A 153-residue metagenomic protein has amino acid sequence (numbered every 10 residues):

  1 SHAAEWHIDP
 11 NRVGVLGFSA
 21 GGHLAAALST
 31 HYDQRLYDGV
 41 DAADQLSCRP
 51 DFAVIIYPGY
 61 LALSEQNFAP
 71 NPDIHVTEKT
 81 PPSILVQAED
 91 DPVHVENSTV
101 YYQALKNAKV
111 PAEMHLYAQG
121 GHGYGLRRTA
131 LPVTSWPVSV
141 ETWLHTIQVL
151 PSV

Functional and structural regions predicted by a protein language model:
S1-E78: Primarily recognizes the serine-hydrolase "nucleophile elbow" in alpha/beta-hydrolase and SGNH/GDSL folds
I8, P81, V110: Short glycine/serine/threonine/alanine-rich loop segments
A20-G21, I74-H75, D90-D91, Q103 (+2 more regions): Formylglycine-dependent sulfatase
L63, V93, H122-Y124: Generic structural signal for helix capping and beta-alpha/helix-loop junctions
I84-Q87: Short beta-strand/loop motif that positions the catalytic acidic residue of the alpha/beta-hydrolase fold
P92-V100: Conserved alpha/beta-hydrolase "acid-adjacent" motif
T99-V153: C-terminal catalytic histidine-bearing segment of alpha/beta-hydrolase fold enzymes
